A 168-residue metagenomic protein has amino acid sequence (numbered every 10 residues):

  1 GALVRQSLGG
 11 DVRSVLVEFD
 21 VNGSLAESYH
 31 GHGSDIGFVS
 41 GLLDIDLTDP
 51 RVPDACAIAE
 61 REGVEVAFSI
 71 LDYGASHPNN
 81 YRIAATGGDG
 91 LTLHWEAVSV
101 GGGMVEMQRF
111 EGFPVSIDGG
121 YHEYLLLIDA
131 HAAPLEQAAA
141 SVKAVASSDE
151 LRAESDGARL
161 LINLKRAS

Functional and structural regions predicted by a protein language model:
G1-L8, A130-L135: Alpha-helical support elements that line or immediately flank enzyme active sites and cofactor-binding pockets
L8-V12, L16, D46, P78: Non-transmembrane, aqueous-exposed alpha-helical and coiled segments at domain scale
D11-V15, D49-P50, A67, V145-D156: Flexible, glycine/charged-enriched surface loops at secondary-structure junctions
L16-E65: A structural-propensity feature for long, helix-poor, extended segments
E60-V98: C-terminal edge-of-domain segments
G101-G103, L126-D149: Short amphipathic alpha-helix segments
P114-A130: Short glycine-/aliphatic-rich beta-strand segments at the starts of folded cytosolic domains
D156-A167: A generic structural motif
